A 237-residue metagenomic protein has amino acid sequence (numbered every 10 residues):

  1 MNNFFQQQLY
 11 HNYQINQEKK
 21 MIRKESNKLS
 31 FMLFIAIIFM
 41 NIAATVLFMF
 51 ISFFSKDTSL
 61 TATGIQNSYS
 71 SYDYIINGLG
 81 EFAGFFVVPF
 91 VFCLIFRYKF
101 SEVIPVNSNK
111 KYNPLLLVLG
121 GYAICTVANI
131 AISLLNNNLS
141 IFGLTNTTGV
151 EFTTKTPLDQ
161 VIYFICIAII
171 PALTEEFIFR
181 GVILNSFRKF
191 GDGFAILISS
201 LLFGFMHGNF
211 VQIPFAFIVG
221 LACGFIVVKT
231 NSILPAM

Functional and structural regions predicted by a protein language model:
M1-V103: N-terminal, membrane-interfacial amphipathic/helix-forming hydrophobic leader that caps and precedes the first
I42-F50, F205, Q212-M237: Functionally important transmembrane alpha-helices
I42-V46, F85, C125-I130, A172-L173 (+1 more regions): Transmembrane alpha-helical segments of multi-pass membrane transport proteins and ion-pumping complexes
T58, Y69-D73, S101-I170: Juxtamembrane helix-loop-helix connectors linking adjacent transmembrane helices in multi-pass membrane enzymes
Y74-N77, V103, P114, A195-I196 (+2 more regions): Alpha-helical transmembrane segments and their helix-entry boundary regions
G84-Y98, A168-S186: Transmembrane alpha-helical segments in integral membrane proteins
V118-L119, I165, I169, L173 (+5 more regions): Residue-level signature of the transmembrane alpha-helical core of multi-pass small-molecule transporters
T174-I198, F225-P235: Membrane-interface helix/loop boundary segments of multi-pass membrane proteins
